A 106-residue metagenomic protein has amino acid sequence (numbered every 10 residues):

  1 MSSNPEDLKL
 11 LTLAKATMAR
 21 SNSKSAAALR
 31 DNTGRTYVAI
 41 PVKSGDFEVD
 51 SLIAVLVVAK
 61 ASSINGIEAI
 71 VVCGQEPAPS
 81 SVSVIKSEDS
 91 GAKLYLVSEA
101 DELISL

Functional and structural regions predicted by a protein language model:
S2-S23, V57, S62-L106: C-terminal binding/interaction regions
S25-R35: Short beta-strand scaffold segments in enzyme catalytic cores
L29, E48-V49, I70: Residue-level detector of alpha-helical recognition elements and their boundaries
R35-T36, L103: Hydrophobic "anchor" residues
G45-K60: A short, polar/charged loop-to-alpha-helix boundary motif
